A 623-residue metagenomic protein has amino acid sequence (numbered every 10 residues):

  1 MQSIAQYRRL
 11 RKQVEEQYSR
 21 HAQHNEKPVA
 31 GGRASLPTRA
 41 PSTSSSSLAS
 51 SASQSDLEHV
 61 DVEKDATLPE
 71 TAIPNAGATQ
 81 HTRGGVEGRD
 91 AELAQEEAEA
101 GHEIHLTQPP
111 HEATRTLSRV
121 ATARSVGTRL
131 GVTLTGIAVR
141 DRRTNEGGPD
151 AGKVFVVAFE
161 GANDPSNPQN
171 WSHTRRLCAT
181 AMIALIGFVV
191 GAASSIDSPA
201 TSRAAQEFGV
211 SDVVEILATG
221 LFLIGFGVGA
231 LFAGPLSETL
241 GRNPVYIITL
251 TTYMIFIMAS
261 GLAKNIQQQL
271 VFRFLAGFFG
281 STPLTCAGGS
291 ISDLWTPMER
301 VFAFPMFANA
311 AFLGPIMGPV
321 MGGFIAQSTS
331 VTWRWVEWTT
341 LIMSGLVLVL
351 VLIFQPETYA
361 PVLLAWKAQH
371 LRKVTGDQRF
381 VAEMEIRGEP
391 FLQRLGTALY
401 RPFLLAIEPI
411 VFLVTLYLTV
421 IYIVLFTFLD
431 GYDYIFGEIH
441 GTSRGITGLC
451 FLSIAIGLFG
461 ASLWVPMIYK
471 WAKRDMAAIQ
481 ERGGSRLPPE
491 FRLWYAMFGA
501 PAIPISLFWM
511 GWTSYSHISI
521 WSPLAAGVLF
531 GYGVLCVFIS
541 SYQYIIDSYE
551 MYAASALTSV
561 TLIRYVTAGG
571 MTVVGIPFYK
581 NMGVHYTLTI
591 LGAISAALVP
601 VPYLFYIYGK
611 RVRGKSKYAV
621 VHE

Functional and structural regions predicted by a protein language model:
M1-R175, T358-A398, W471-P489, K610-E623: Intrinsically disordered, low-complexity terminal tails of fungal membrane proteins
D150-E623: A six-helix transmembrane bundle that forms the core substrate pathway of small-molecule transporters
